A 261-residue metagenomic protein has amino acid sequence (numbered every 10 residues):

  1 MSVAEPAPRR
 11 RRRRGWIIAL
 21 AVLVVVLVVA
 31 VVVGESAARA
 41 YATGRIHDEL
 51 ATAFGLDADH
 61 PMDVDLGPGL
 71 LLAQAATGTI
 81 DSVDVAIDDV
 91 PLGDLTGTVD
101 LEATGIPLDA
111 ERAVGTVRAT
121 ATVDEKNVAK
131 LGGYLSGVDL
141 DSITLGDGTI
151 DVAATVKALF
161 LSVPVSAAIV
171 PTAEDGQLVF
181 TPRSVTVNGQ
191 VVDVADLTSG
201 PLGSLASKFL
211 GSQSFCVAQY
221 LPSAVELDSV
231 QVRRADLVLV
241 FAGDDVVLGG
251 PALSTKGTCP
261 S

Functional and structural regions predicted by a protein language model:
M1-L70, Q74-A76, A252-S261: Hydrophobic membrane-targeting and insertion signals
D59-L159, S166: N-terminal beta-strand/beta-hairpin edge segment
I143, I169-P171, S229-V230: A structural signal for short hydrophobic beta-strand segments in well-ordered beta-sheet cores
I150, G176-L178, L237: Hydrophobic residues embedded in beta-strands of well-ordered beta-sheets
T155-A158, P182-V191, V240-G250: Secondary-structure transition/turn motif
A167-P201: Short helix-loop boundary/capping segments
L197-S261: Extracytoplasmic/luminal low-complexity segments enriched in Pro/Gly and acidic/polar residues that act as flexible
